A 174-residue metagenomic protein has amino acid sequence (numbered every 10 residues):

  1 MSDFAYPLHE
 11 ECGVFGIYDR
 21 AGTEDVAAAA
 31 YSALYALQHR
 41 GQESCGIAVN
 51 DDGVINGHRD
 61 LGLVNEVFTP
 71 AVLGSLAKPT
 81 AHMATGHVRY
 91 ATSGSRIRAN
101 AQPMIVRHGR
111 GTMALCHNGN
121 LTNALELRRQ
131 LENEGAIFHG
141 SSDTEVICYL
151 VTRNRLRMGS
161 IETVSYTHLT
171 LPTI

Functional and structural regions predicted by a protein language model:
M1-L169: Conserved short alpha-helical segments that host acidic/polar catalytic motifs at enzyme active sites
T170-I174: A short, hydrophobic C-terminal helix/tail in secreted or cell-surface proteins
